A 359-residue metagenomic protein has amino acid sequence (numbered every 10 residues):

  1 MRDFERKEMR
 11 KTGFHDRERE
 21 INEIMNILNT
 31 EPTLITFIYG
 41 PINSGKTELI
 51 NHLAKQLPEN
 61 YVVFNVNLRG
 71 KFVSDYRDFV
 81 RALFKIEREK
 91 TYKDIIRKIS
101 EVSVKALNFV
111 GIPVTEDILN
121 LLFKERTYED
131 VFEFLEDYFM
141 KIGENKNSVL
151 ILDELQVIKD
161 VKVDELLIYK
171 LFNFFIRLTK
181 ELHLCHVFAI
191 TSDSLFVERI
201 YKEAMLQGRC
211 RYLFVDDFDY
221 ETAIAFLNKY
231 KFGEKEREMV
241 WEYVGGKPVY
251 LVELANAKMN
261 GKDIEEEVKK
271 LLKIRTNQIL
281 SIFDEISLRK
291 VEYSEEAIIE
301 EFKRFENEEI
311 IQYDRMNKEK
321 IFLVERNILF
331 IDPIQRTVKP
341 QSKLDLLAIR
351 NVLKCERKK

Functional and structural regions predicted by a protein language model:
M1-P41, K55-Y61, L68, I86-K93 (+12 more regions): A short, basic N-terminal segment
R17, T47, K247: Short, conserved phosphate/pyrophosphate- and ester-handling motifs at nucleotide-, phospho-/glycolipid
P32-V161, V324: P-loop NTPase nucleotide-binding core
A54, V80, F84, E136 (+3 more regions): Short, amphipathic alpha-helical segments that act as regulatory/interfacial helices in nucleotide-processing proteins
G70-V73, V157, D193-V197, D219-Y220 (+1 more regions): Conserved nucleotide-binding/hydrolysis micro-motifs of P-loop NTPases
L121-E203, V352: Conserved Walker B catalytic segment
R209-Y243, V249-L254: Conserved small helical "lid"/interfacial subdomain of P-loop NTPases
V240, L251, A255-E325: Winged-helix-like regulatory helical subdomains adjacent to P-loop NTPase cores
